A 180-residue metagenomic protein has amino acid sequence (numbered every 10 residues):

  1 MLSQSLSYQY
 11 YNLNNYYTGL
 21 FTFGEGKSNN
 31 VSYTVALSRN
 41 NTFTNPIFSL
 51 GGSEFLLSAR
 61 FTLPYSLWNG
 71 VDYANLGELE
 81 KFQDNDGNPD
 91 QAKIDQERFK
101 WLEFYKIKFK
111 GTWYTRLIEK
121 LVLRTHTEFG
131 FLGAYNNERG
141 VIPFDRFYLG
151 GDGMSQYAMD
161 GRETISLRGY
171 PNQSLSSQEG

Functional and structural regions predicted by a protein language model:
S5-S7, Y11-G180: C-terminal outer-membrane beta-barrel translocator/porin domains of Gram-negative envelope proteins and their
